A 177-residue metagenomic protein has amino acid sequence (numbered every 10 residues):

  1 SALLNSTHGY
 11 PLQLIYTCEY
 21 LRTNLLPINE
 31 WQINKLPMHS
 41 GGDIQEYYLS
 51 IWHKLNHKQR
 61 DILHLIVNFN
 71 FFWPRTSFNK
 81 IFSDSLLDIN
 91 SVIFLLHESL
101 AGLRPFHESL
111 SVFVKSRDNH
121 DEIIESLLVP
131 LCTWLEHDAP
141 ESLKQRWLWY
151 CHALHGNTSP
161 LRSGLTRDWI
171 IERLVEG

Functional and structural regions predicted by a protein language model:
S1, Y16-T17, S40-I44, R117-I123: Conserved small helical "lid"/interfacial subdomain of P-loop NTPases
A2-Q13: A short helix-loop-helix "switch/interaction" segment in the helical subdomain of ASCE P-loop NTPases
P11-D43, I66, R75, K80 (+1 more regions): Amphipathic helix/helix-loop-helix segment enriched in hydrophobic residues with interspersed Lys/Arg and occasional
L26-H39, H57, D84, G102 (+2 more regions): A eukaryote-biased feature capturing mid-to-C-terminal, repeat/solenoid-rich segments of large proteins, strongly
G41-S116: C-terminal boundary/linker of central alpha/beta nucleotide-binding cores
W147-L148: Structural register within alpha-helical repeat arrays
C151-H152: Residue at a conserved register position within TPR or TPR-like alpha-solenoid repeats
